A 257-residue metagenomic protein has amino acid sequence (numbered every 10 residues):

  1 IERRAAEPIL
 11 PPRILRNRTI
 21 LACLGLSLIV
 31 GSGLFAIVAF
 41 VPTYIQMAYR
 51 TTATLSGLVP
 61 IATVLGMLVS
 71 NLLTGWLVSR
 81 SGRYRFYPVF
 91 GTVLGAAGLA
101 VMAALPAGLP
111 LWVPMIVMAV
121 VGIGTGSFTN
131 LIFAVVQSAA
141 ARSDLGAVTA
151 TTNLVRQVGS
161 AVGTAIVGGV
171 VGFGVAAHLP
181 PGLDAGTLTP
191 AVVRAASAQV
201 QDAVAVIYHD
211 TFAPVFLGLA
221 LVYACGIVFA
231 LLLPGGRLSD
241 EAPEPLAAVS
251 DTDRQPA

Functional and structural regions predicted by a protein language model:
I1-A5: Structural signal for the C-terminal ends of transmembrane alpha-helices and the immediately following loop
A6-H178, F212-G226, A230, G235 (+1 more regions): 12-transmembrane solute porter fold
A176-A195: Juxtamembrane non-transmembrane "cap" segments at the membrane-aqueous interface of multi-pass membrane proteins
V193-A257: Transmembrane-helix exit segments and adjacent C-terminal regions of multi-pass membrane proteins
